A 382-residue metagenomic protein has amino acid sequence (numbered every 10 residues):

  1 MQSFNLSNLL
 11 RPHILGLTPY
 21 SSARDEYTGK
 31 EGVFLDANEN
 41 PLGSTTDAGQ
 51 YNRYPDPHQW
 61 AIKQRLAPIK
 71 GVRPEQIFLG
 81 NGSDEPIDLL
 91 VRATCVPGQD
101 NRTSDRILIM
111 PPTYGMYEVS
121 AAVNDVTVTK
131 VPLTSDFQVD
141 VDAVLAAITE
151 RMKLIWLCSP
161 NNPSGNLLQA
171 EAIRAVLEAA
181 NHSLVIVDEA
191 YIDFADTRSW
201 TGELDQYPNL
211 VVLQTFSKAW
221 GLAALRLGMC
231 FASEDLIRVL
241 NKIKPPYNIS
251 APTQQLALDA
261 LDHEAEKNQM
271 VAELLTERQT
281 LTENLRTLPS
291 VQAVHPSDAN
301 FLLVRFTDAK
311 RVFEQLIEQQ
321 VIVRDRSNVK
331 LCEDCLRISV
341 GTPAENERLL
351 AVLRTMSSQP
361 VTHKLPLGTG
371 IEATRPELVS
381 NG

Functional and structural regions predicted by a protein language model:
M1-A61, R65-P68, N381: N-terminal "arm"/small-domain region of PLP-dependent enzymes with the aminotransferase-like
Q59, K63-R106, N124, F306: Phosphate-binding glycine-rich loop
R73-I77, T103-R106, R151, E189 (+2 more regions): Short acidic capping loops at alpha-helix termini that bridge into adjacent secondary structure
A93-L157: PLP-dependent aminotransferase-like
A122, V139-E150, P163-V185, E189-L222: Active-site pre-lysine segment of PLP-dependent enzymes
N209-T287, A293-V294: PLP-dependent aminotransferase class I/II
L274-L275, Q279, L288-Q320, L378-G382: Conserved PLP-binding catalytic core of the aspartate aminotransferase-like
E318-Q319, N328-G382: PLP-dependent enzyme catalytic core of the Aspartate aminotransferase-like
